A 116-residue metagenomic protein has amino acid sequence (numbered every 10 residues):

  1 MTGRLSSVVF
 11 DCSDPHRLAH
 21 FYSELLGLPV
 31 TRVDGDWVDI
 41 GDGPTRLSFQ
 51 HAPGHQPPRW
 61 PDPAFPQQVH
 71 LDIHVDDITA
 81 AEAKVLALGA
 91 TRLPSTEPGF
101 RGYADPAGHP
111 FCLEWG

Functional and structural regions predicted by a protein language model:
T2-S6, L28-D72, A83-P106, G116: Vicinal oxygen chelate
V9-D14, H74-V75: Short, surface-exposed ligand-recognition loops at beta-strand->loop->(often short) alpha-helix junctions that present
D14-P29, A81, V85-A87: Amphipathic alpha-helical segments
